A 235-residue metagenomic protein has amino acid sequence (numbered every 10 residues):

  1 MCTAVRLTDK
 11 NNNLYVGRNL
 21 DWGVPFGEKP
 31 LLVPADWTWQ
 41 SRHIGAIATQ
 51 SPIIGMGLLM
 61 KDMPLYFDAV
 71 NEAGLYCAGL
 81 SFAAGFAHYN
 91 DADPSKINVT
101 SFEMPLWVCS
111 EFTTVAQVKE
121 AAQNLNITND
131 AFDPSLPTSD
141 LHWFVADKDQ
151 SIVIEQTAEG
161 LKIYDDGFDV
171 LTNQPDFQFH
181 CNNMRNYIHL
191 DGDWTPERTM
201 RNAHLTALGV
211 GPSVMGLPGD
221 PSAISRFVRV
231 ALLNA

Functional and structural regions predicted by a protein language model:
M1-K96, N129: A contiguous strand-loop segment
M1-Y15, S51, D130-A131, T138-S139 (+2 more regions): C-terminus-biased signal that marks the final domain/tail of proteins
T8, P94-T128, P221-A235: Alpha/propeptide regions of enzymes that mature by internal proteolysis
T8-N11, N71-A73, A146-Q150, E155-G160 (+1 more regions): Short acidic-glycine loop/turn motifs at beta-strand connectors
N19, A73, L80, A146-K148 (+3 more regions): Structured loops at beta-to-helix junctions and adjacent beta-edge loops in soluble globular domains
G23-H43, K162-L190: A short, surface-exposed interaction/processing loop segment used at functional sites
P25-F26, L80, F86-H88, V153-Q156 (+2 more regions): Short helix/loop capping segments that flank catalytic or ligand/cofactor-binding pockets
V115, K119-E155: Aromatic- and glycine-enriched pocket-lining scaffold segments that form the walls of small-molecule binding clefts
